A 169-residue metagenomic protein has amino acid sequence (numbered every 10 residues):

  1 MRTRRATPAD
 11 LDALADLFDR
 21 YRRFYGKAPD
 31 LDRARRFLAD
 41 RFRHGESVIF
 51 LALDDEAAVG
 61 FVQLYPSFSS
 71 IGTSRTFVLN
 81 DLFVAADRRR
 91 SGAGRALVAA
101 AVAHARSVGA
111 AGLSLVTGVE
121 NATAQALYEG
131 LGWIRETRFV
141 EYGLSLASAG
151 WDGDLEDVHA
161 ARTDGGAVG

Functional and structural regions predicted by a protein language model:
R2-D16: A short beta-loop-alpha structural element at the N-terminal edge of CoA-dependent acyl/N-acetyltransferase catalytic
A15-D40: Conserved GNAT-fold acetyl-CoA-binding loop/helix
A39-L51, V78: A short helix-loop-beta-strand connector motif used in the catalytic cores of GNAT acetyltransferases and, in some
L51, A57-P66, V78, F83: Conserved beta-strand in the GNAT
G72, R88: Glycine-rich phosphate-binding loop
V84, R90-A103, A126, G130: Conserved acetyl-CoA-binding loop-helix of GNAT-fold acetyltransferases
R95, V119-R138, L144: Conserved active-site alpha-helix within GNAT-family acetyltransferase domains
A105-T117: Conserved GNAT acetyl-CoA-binding A-motif
